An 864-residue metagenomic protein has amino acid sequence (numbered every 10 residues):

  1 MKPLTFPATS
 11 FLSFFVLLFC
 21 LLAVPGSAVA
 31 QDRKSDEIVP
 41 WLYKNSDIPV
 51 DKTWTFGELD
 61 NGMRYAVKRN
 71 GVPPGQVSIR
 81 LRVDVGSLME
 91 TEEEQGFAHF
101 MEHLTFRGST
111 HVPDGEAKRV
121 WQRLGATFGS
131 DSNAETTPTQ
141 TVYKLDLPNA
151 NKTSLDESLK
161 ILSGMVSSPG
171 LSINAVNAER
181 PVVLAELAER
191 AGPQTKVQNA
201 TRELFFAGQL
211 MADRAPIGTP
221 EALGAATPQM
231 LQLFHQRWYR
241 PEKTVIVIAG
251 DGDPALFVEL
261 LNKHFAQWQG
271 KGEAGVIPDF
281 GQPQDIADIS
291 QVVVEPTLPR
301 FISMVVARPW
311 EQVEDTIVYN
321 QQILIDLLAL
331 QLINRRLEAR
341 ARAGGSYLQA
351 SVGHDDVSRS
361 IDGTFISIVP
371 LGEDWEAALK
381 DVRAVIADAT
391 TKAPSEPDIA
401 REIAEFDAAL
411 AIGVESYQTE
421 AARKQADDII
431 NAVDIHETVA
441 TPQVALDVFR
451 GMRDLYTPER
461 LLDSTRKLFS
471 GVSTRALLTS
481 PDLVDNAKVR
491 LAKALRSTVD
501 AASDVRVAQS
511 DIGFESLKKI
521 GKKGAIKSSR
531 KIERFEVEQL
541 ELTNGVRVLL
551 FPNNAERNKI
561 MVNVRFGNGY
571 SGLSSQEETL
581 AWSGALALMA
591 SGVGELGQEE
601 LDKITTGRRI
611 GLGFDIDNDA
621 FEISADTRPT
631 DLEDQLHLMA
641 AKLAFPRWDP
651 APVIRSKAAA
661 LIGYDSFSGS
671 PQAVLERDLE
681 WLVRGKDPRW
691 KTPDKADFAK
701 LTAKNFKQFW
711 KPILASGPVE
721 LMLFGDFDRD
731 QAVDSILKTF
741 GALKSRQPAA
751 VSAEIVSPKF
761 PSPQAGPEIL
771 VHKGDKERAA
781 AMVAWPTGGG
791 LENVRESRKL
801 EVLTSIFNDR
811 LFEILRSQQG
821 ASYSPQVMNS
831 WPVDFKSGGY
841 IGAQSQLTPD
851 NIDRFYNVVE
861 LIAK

Functional and structural regions predicted by a protein language model:
M1-S10: N-terminal secretory signal peptides that target proteins for export/translocation
S10-V24: Bacterial N-terminal signal peptides
A28-V67, V245, D253-E338, R342 (+9 more regions): Proteolytic maturation boundary segments
A66-K68, P73-E92, G96-F100, G115-G164 (+11 more regions): M16 family metallopeptidases and their MPP-like homologs
N133-A134, H235-W238, V292-P296, D355-S358 (+9 more regions): Replace "in large, NTP-powered and nucleic-acid-processing enzymes" with "in large, NTP-powered factors and other
S158-I161, V182, L260-H264, D381 (+2 more regions): Alpha-helical scaffold elements adjacent to nucleotide-binding pockets in ATP/GTP-utilizing enzyme cores
P169-A178, P646-I654: Short secondary-structure capping/junction motifs at helix and strand boundaries
A175, R180-E189, P193-K243, V247-L261 (+6 more regions): Hydrophobic, small-residue-rich alpha-helical packing segments that form membrane-like cores
